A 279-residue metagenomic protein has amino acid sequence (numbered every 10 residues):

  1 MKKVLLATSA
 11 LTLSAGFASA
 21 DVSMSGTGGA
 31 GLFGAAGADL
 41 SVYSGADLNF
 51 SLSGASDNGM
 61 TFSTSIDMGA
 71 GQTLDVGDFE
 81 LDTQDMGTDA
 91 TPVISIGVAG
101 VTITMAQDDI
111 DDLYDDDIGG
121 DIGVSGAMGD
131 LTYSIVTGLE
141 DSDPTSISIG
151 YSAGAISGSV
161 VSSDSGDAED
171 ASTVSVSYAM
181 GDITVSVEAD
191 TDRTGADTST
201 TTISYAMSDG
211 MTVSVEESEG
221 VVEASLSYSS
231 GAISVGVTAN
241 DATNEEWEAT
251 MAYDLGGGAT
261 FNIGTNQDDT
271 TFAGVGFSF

Functional and structural regions predicted by a protein language model:
M1-F279: Outer-membrane beta-barrel proteins
